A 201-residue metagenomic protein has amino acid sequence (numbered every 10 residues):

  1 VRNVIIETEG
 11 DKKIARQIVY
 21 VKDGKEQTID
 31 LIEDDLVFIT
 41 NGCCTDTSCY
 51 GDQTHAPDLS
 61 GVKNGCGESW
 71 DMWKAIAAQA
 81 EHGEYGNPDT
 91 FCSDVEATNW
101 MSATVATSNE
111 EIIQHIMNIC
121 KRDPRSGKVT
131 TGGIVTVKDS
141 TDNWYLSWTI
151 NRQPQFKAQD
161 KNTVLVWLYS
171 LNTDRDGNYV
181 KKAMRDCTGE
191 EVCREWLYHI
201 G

Functional and structural regions predicted by a protein language model:
V1-G24: A conserved short coil-to-beta-strand element within the FAD-binding core of flavoproteins
G24-L36: Core beta-strand elements of the Rossmann-like FAD/NAD(P) dinucleotide-binding domain in flavoenzyme oxidoreductases
D34-N41, T45-G201: C-terminal segments that line or cap access tunnels to active or ligand-binding sites in enzymes and enzyme-associated
